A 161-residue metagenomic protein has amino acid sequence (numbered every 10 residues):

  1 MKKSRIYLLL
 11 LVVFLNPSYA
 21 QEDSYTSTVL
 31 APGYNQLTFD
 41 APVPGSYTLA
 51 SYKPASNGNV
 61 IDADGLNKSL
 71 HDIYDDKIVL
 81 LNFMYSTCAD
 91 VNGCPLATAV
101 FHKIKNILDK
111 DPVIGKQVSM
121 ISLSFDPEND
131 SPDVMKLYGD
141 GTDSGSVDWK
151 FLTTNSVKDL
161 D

Functional and structural regions predicted by a protein language model:
M1-N57, I61: N-terminal targeting signals for export/organelle localization
T48, S69-H71, K110-D111, T142: Short, flexible, glycine/charge-rich loop motifs used to bind or transfer phosphoryl groups or to couple energy/partner
A50-Y52, D62, H71-I73, A89-L96 (+2 more regions): Extracytoplasmic/periplasmic, Sec-exported soluble proteins
K53-A55, I73-L80, G115-V118, D130 (+1 more regions): Extracytoplasmic
S69-V100, M120-I121: Short active-site neighborhood of thiol/selenol oxidoreductases, capturing the structured segment around
L96-D161: Structural microenvironment flanking redox-active thiols in thiol-disulfide oxidoreductases
